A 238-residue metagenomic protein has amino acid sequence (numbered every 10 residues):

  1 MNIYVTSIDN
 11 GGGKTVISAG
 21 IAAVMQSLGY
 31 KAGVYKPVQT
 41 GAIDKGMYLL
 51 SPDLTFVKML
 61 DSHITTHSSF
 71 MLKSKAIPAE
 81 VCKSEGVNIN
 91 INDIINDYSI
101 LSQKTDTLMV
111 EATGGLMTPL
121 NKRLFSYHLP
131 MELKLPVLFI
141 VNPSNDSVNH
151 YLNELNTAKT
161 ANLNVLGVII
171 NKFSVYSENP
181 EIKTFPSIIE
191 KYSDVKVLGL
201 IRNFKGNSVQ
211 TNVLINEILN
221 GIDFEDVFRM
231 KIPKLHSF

Functional and structural regions predicted by a protein language model:
Y4-S18: Glycine-rich phosphate-binding P-loop
V16-N88, N92, S99-I100: N-terminal phosphate/diphosphate-binding loop that engages ATP/GTP or pyrophosphate donors across diverse enzyme folds
S18-Q26, S126-M131, N149-T160: Histidine-anchored nucleotide/phosphate-binding helix
K31-A32, L108, V137, V165-L166: Hydrophobic anchor at the start of a short beta-strand that flanks the dinucleotide cofactor-binding loop
K36, L138-V141, L166-K172: Short internal beta-strands
I77-L120, Y127: Phosphate-binding/switch loop-helix module in NTP-utilizing enzymes
N121-S144: Inter-motif core of Ras-like GTPase G domains
N156-F238: C-terminal lobe/tail of nucleotide-utilizing enzymes
